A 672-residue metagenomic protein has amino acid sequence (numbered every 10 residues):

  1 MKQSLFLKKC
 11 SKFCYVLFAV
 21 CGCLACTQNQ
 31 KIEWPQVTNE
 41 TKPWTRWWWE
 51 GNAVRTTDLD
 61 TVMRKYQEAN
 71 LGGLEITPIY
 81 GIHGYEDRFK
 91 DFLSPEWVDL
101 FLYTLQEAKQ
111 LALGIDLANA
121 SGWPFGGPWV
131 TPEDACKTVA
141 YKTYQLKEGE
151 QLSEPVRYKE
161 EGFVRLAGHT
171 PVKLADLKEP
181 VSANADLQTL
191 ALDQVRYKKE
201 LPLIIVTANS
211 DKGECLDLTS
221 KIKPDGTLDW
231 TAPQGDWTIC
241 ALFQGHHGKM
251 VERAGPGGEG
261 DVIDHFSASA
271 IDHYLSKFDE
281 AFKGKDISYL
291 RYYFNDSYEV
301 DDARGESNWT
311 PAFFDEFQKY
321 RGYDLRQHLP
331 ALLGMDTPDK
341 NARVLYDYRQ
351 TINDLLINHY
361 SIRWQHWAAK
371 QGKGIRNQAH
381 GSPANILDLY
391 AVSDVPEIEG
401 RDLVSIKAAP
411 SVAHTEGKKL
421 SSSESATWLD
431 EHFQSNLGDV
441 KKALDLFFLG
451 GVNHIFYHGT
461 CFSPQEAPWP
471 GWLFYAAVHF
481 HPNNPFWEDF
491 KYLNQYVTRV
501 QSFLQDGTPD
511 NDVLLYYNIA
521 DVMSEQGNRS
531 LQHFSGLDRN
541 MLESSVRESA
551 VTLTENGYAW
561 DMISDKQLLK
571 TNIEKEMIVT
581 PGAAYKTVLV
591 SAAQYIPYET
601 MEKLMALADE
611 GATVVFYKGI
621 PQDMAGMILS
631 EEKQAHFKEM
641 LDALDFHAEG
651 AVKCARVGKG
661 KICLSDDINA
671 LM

Functional and structural regions predicted by a protein language model:
M1-K31: Bacterial Sec-dependent N-terminal signal peptides
F6-S11, A19, E40, D134 (+5 more regions): Short linear sequence motifs
K9, C14, A140-T143, R196 (+1 more regions): Intrinsically disordered, low-complexity N-terminal regions enriched in serine/proline/glycine with scattered basic
C26-L290: Mature N-terminal, pre-catalytic/accessory segment of carbohydrate-active enzymes
W44, R55, D60, G73 (+7 more regions): Carbohydrate-binding surfaces of carbohydrate-active enzymes
